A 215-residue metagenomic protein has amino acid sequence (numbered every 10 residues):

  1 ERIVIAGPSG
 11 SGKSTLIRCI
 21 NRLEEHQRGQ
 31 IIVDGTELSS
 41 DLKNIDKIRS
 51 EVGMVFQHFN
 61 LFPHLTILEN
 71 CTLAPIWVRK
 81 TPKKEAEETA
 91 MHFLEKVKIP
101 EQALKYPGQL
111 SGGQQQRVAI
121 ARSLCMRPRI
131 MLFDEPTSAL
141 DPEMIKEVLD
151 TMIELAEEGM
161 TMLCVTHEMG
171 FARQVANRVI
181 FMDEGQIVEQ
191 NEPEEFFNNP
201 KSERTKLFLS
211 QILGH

Functional and structural regions predicted by a protein language model:
E1-P193: ABC family nucleotide-binding domain
Q190, E194-H215: C-terminal boundary and immediately downstream tail of ABC-type ATPase nucleotide-binding domains
